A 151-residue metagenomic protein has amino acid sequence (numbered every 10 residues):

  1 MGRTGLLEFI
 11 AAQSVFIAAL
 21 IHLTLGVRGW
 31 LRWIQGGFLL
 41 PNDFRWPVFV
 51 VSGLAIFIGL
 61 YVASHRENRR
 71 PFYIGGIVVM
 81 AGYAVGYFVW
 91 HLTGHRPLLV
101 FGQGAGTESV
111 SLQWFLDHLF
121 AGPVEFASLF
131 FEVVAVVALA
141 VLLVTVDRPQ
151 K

Functional and structural regions predicted by a protein language model:
M1-K151: Membrane-interface extramembranous regions
